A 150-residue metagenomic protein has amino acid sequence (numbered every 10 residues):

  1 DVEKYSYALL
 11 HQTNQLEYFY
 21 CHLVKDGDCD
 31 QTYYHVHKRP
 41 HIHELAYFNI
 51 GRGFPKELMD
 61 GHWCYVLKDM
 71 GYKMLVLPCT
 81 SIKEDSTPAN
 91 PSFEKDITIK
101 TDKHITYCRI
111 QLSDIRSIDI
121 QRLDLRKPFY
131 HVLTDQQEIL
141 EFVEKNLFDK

Functional and structural regions predicted by a protein language model:
D1-Q31, K38, N90-K150: C-terminal terminal-subdomain/extension
T32, G53: Generic anion/oxyanion-binding catalytic loop in active/binding sites
K38-R52: Short coil-to-beta transition motif at edge beta-strands of beta-rich domains
I42-L45, E57-T101: Compact nucleic-acid interaction/catalytic patches
I50, L77-C79, D114: Residue-level recognition of conserved beta-strand positions in structured domain cores
